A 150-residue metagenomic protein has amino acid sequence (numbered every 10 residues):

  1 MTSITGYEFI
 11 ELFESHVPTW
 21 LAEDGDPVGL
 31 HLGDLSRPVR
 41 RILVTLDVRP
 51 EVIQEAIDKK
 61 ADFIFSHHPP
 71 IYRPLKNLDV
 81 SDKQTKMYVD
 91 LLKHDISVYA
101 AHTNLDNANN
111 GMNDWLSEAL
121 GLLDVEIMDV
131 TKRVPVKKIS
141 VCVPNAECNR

Functional and structural regions predicted by a protein language model:
M1-R150: Hydrophobic structural segments
